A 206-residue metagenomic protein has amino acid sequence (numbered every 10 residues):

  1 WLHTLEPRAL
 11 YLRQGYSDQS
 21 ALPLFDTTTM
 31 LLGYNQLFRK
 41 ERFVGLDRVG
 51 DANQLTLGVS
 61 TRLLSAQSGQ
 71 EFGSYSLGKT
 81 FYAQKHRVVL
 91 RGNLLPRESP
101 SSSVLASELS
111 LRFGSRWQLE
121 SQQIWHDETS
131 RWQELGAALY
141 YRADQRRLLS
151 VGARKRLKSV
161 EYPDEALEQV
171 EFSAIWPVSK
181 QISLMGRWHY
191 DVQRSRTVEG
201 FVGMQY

Functional and structural regions predicted by a protein language model:
W1-Q205: Outer-membrane beta-barrel translocator/pore domains, especially the C-terminal barrels of Gram-negative outer-membrane
